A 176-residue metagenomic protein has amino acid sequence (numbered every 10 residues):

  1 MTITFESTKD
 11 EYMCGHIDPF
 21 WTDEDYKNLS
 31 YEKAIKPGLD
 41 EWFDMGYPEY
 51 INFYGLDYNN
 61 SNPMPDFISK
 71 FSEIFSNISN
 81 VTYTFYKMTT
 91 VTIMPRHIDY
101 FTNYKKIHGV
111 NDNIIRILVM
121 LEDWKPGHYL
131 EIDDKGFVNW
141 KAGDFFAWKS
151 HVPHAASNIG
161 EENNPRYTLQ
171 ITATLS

Functional and structural regions predicted by a protein language model:
M1-F85: Non-heme Fe(II)/2-oxoglutarate
E6, M88-T89, D133: A structural detector for beta-sheet-dominated domains
E11, N113-I115, N163-Y167: Residues at beta-strand starts and edge strands
E73-N77, I107-N111, V138-N139, I159-E161: A general structural signal for short secondary-structure junctions and capping/turn motifs
N80-V81, R96-R116: A short beta-loop-beta micro-motif enriched in histidine and acidic residues
K87-T89, K106-P126, T172: Short, conserved beta-strand element in jelly-roll/cupin
T90-T92, G143: Tight coil/turn sites that cap or link beta-strands
D123-S176: Catalytic core of Fe(II)/2-oxoglutarate
